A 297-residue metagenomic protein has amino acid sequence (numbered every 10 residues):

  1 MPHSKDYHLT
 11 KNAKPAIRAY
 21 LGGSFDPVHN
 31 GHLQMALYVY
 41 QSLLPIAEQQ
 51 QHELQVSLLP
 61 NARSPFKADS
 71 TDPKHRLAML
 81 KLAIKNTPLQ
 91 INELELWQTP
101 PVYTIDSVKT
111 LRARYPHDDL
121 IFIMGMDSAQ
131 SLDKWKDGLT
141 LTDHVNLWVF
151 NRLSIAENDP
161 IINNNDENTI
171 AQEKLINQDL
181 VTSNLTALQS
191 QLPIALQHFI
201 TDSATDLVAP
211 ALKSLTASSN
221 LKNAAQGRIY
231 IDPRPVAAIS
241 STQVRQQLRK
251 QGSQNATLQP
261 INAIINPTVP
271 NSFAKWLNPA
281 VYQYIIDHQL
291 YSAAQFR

Functional and structural regions predicted by a protein language model:
M1-R297: Nucleotidyltransferase catalytic core that binds NTPs
